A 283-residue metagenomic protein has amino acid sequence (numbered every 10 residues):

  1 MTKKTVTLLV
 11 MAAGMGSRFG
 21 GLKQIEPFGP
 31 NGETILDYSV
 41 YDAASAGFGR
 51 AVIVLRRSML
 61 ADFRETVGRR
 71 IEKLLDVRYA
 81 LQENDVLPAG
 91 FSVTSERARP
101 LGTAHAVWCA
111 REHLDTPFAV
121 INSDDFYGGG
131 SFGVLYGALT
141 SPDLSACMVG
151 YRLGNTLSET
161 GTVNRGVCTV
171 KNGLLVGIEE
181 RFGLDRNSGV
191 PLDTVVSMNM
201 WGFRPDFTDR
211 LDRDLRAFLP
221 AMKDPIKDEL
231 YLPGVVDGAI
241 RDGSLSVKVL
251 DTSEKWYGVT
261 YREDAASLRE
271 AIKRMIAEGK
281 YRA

Functional and structural regions predicted by a protein language model:
T2-K3, K171-N172, G177-A283: Conserved alpha/beta core of the MobA/IspD/sugar-nucleotide pyrophosphorylase nucleotidyltransferase superfamily
K3-G68, L75-V77, Q82: N-terminal glycine-rich phosphate-binding loop and ensuing alpha1 helix
G16, F126-G128: A short, conserved beta-strand element in the Rossmann-like catalytic core that flanks the donor/metal-binding loop
G49, T116, S145: Short acidic/polar active-site loop segments enriched in Thr and Asp
F63-V67, L135, L211, L268: Hydrophobic packing residues within well-ordered alpha-helices of enzyme cores
I71-P117: Short phosphate-binding loop-to-helix
T116-F126: Short beta-strand-to-loop acidic/aromatic patch adjacent to the donor-nucleotide binding site
G128-P205: Conserved core of the sugar-phosphate nucleotidyltransferase
